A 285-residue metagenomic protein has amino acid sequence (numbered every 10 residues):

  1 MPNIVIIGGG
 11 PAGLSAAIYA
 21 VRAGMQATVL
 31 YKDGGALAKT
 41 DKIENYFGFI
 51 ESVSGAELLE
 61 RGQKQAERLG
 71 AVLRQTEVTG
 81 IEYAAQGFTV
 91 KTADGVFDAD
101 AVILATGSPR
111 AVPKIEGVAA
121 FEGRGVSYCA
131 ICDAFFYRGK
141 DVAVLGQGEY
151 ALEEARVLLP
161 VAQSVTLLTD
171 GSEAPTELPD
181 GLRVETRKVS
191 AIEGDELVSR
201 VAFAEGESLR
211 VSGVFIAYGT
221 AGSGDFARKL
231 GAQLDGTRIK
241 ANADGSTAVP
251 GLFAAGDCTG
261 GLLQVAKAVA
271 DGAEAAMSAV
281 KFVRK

Functional and structural regions predicted by a protein language model:
M1-V5, L73-G139, F215, I239-A243 (+1 more regions): FAD-binding core/adjacent interface of flavoenzyme oxidoreductases
P2-E57, Q65, K140-G146, Y150-A174: Beta1-alpha1 glycine-rich phosphate/pyrophosphate-binding loop at the start of Rossmann-like nucleotide-binding domains
I7, L104-A105, V144-L145, F203 (+1 more regions): Redox-cofactor binding/interface segments in oxidoreductases and associated redox assembly factors
G13, R110, A151, L209 (+1 more regions): Glycine-rich nucleotide phosphate-binding loop and flanking beta-alpha elements of Rossmann-like dinucleotide-binding
K39-T40, K114-A119, F135-Y137, A174-G181: Short loop/helix-cap segments at secondary-structure boundaries that form the rim of catalytic
Q63-A85, T89-T92, F97, P160-A241 (+1 more regions): A Rossmann-like FAD-binding core segment of flavoenzymes
A66, I103, V126-C129, L158 (+1 more regions): Hydrophobic structural packing positions in well-ordered secondary structure
K114, A120-F136, G219-L263, K267 (+2 more regions): FAD-site-proximal beta/loop scaffold in flavoenzymes
